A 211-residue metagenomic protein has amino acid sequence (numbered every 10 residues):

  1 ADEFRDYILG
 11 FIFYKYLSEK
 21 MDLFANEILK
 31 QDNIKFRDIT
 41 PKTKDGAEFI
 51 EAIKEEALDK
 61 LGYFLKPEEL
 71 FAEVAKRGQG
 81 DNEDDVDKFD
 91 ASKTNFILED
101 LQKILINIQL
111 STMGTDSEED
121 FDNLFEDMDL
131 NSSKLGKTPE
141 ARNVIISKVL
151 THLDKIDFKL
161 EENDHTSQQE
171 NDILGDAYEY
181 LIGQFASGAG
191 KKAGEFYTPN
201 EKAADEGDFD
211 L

Functional and structural regions predicted by a protein language model:
A1-D205, D210: Non-catalytic, mostly N-terminal accessory regions of nucleic-acid modification and defense proteins
